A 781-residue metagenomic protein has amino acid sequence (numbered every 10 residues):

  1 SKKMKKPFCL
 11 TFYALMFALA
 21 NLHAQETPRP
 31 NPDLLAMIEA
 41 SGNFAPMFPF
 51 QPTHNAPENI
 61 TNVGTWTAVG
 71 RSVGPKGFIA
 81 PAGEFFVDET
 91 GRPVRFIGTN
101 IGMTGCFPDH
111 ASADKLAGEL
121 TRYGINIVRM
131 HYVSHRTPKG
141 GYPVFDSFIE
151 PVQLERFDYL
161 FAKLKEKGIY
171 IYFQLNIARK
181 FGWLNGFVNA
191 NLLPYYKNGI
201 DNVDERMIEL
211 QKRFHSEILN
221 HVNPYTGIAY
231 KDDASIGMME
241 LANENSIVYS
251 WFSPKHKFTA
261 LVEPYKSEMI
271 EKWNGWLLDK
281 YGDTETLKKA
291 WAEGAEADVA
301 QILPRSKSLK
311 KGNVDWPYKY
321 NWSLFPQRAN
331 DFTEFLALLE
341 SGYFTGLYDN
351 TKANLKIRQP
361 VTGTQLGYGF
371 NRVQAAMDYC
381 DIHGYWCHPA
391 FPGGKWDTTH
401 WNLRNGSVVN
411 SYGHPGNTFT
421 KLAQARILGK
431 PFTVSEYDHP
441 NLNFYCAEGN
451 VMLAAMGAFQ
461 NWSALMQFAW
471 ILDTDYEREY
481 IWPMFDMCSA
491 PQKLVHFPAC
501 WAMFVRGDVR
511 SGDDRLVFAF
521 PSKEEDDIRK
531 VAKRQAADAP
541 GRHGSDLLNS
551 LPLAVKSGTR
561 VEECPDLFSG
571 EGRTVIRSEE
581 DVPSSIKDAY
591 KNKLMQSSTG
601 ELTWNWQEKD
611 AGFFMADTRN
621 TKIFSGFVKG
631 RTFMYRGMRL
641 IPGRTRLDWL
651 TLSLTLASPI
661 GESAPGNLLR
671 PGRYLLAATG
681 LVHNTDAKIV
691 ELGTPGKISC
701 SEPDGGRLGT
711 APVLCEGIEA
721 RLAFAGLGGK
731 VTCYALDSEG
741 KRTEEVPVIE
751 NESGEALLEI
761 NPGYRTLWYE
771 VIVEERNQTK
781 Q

Functional and structural regions predicted by a protein language model:
K2-F12: Bacterial N-terminal signal peptides that target proteins for export
T11-A20: Bacterial N-terminal signal peptides
L22-E26: Boundary at the C-terminal end of the N-terminal hydrophobic targeting segment
P28-M37, M47, R71-M377, P389: Active-site mouth of glycoside hydrolases
E340-T362, Y368-P389, N402-E563, L567-E571 (+2 more regions): Catalytic-core region of carbohydrate-active enzymes that cleave or remodel glycosidic bonds
A502, R510-G726, V731-A735: Long, low-hydrophobicity ectodomains and other hydrophilic envelope-associated domains
I718-E759: Proteolytic-maturation and junctional protease-sensitive modules
S753-Q781: C-terminal beta-strand-rich structural cap/linker in extracellular carbohydrate-active enzymes
